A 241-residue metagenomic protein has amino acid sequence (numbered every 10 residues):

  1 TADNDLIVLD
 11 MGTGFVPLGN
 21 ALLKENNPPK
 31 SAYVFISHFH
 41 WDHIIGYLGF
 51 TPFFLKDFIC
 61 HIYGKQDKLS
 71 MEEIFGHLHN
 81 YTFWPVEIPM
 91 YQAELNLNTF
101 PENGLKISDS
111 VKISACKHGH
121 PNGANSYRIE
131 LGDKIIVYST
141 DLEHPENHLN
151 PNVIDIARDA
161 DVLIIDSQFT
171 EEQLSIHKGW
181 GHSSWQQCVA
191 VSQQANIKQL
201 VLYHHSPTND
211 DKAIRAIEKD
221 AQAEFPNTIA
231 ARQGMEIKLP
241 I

Functional and structural regions predicted by a protein language model:
T1-V137, N147-H148, V153, R215-I241: Binuclear metal-dependent hydrolase catalytic cores
L9, S37, S139-T140, I165-S167 (+1 more regions): Active-site flanking residues adjacent to catalytic metal/cofactor-binding acidic residues
P145-G234: Cap/insert and terminal regions of metallo-dependent hydrolase folds
